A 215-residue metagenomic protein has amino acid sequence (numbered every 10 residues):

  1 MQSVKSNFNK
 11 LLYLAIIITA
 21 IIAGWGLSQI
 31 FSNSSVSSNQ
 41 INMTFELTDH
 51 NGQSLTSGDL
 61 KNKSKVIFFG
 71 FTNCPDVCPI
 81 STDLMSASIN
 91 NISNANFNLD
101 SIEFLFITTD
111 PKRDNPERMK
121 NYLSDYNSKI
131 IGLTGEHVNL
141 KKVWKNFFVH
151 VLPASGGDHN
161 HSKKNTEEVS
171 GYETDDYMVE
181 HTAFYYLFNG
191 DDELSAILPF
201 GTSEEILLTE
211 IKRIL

Functional and structural regions predicted by a protein language model:
M1-T48, I214: N-terminal targeting signals for export/organelle localization
N42-M43, K65, T182-F184: Short loop/turn microsegments at loop-to-beta-strand junctions
T48-D49, F188: Hydrophobic alpha-helical segments, especially N-terminal targeting/anchoring helices
L55-T56, S195: Generic structural signal for well-ordered beta-strand positions
G58-S81, M85: Short active-site neighborhood of thiol/selenol oxidoreductases, capturing the structured segment around
T82-K145: Structural microenvironment flanking redox-active thiols in thiol-disulfide oxidoreductases
K120-M178: Short, internal strand/loop/helix patches that form the active-site neighborhood or redox-interaction surface
H159-L215: Thiol-/selenol-based redox modules, centered on thioredoxin-like and closely related oxidoreductase domains
